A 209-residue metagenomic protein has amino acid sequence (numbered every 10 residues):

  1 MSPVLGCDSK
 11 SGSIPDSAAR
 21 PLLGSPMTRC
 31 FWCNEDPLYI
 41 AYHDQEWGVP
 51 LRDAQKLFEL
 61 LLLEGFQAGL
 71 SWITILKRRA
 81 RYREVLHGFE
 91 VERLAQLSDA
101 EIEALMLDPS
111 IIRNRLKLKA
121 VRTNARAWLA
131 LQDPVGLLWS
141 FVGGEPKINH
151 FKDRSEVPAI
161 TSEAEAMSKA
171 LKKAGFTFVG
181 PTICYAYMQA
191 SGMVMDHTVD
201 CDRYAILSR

Functional and structural regions predicted by a protein language model:
M1-V4, I14-D16: Short hydrophobic transmembrane-like helices used for membrane targeting/insertion
P15, R20-R209: HhH-family (HhH-GPD) DNA N-glycosylase catalytic core used in base-excision repair
